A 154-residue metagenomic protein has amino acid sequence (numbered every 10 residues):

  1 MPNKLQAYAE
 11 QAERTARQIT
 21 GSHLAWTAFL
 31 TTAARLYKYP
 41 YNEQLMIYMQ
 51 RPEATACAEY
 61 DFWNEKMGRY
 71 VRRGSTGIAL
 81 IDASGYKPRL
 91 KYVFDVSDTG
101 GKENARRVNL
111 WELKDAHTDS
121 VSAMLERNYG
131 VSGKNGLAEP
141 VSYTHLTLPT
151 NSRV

Functional and structural regions predicted by a protein language model:
M1-L146: N-terminal accessory/interface modules of nucleic-acid-binding and processing proteins
H145-V154: Single conserved hydrophobic/aromatic residue that forms the stacking wall/gate of nucleotide- or nucleobase-binding
